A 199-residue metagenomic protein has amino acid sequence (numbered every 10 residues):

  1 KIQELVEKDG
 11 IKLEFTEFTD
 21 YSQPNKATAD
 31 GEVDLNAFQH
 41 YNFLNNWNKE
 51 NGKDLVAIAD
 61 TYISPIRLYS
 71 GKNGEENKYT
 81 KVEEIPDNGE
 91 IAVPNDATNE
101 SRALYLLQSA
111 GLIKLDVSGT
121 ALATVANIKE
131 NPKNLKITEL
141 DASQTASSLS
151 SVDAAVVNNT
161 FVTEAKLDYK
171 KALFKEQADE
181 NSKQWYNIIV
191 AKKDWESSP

Functional and structural regions predicted by a protein language model:
K1-K12, A27: Short, polar/charged alpha-helical segment
K12, P24-Y69: N-terminal segment of the mature folded domain
F15-K26, G119-S147: Short helix-initiation/N-cap motifs at beta->coil->alpha
T19-Y21, G31-N45, Y62, D141-A142 (+2 more regions): Beta->alpha turn/N-cap motifs
N46-I58, K72-E75, S151, V156 (+1 more regions): Ligand-binding "clamshell"
A57-P65, P86, E176-W185: Short Pro/Gly-enriched coil loops immediately N-terminal to beta-strands
P65-K81, W185-P199: A bilobed periplasmic-binding-protein/Venus flytrap-type ligand-binding module shared by bacterial periplasmic
E84-N99, Q108-D116: Short loop->beta-strand "edge-of-pocket" segments that line small-molecule binding or catalytic clefts across diverse
